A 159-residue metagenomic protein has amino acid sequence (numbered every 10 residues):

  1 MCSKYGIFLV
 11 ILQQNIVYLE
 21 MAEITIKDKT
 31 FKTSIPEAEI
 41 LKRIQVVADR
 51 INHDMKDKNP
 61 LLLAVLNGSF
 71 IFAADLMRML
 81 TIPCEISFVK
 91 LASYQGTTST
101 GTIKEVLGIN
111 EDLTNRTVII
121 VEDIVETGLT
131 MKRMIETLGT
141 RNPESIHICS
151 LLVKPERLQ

Functional and structural regions predicted by a protein language model:
K4-Q159: PRPP-associated nucleotide enzymes
